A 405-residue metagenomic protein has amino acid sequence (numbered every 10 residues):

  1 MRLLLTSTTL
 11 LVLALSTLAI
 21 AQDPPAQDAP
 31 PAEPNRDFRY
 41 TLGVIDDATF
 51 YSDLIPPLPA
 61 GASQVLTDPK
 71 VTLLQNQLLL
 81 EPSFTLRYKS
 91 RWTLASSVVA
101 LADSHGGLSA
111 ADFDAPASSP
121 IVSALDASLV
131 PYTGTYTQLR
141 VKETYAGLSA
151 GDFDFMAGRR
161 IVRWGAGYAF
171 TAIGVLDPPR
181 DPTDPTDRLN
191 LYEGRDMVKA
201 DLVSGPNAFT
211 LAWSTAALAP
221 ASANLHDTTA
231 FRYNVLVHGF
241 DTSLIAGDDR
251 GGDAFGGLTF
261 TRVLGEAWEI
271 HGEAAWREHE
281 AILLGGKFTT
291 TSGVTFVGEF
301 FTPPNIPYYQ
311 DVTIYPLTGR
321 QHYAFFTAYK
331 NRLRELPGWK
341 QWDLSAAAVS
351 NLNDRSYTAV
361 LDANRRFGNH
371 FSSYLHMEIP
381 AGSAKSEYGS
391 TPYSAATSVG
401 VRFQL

Functional and structural regions predicted by a protein language model:
P31-K70, N76, L94-S96, N207-A208 (+1 more regions): Transmembrane beta-strand segments of Gram-negative outer membrane beta-barrel proteins
D46-L54, A100-S104, A150-D152, I161-R163 (+10 more regions): Transmembrane beta-strands of outer-membrane beta-barrel pores
T72-L78, T137-K142, G151, Y192-D196 (+7 more regions): Residues that define the transmembrane beta-barrel architecture of outer-membrane proteins
E81-S83, T144-G147, K199-D201, R232-N234 (+7 more regions): Outer-membrane beta-barrel architecture
T85-A216, G382: Outer membrane beta-barrel
S90-L94, D152-F155, P206-L211, V237-L244 (+4 more regions): Repeated loop/turn-to-beta-strand initiation elements of outer-membrane beta-barrel proteins
V237, T261-S350: Detector for outer-membrane/organellar transmembrane beta-barrel domains, recognizing the amphipathic beta-strand
F326-A328, M377-I379, T391-L405: Outer-membrane beta-barrel "beta-signal"
